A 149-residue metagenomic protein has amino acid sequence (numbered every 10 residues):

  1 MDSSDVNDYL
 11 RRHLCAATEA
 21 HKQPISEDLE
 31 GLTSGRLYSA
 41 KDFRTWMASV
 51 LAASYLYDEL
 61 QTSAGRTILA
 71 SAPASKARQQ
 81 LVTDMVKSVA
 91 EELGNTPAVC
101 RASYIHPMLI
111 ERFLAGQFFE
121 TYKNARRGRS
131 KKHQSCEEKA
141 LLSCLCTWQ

Functional and structural regions predicted by a protein language model:
M1-Q149: Extended accessory and catalytic-adjacent subdomains in large enzymes
